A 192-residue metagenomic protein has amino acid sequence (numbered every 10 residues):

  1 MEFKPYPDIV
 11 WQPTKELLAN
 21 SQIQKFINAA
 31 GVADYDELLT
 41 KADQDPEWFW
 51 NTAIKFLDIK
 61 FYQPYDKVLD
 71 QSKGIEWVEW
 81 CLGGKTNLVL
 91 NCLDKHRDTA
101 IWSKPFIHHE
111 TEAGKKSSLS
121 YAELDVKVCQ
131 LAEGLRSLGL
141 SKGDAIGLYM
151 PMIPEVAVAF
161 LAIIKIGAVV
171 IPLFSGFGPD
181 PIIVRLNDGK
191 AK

Functional and structural regions predicted by a protein language model:
M1-Q22: Charged, compositionally biased N-terminal leader segments and the immediate start of the first structured element
K15-F61: A short N-terminal interaction module
I23-Q24, N28-A30, C92-S120: AMP-dependent adenylate-forming
L38-K41, S103, I107-L161, G178-I183: Conserved AMP-binding/adenylate-forming core of the ANL superfamily
K41-D43, N51-Y65, L82-I107: A short N-terminal helical cap/helix-turn-helix that marks the beginning of AMP-binding/adenylate-forming
G167: Structured binding elements
G189-K190: Active-site charged/polar residues at nucleotide-handling catalytic sites that mediate phosphoryl, nucleotidyl
